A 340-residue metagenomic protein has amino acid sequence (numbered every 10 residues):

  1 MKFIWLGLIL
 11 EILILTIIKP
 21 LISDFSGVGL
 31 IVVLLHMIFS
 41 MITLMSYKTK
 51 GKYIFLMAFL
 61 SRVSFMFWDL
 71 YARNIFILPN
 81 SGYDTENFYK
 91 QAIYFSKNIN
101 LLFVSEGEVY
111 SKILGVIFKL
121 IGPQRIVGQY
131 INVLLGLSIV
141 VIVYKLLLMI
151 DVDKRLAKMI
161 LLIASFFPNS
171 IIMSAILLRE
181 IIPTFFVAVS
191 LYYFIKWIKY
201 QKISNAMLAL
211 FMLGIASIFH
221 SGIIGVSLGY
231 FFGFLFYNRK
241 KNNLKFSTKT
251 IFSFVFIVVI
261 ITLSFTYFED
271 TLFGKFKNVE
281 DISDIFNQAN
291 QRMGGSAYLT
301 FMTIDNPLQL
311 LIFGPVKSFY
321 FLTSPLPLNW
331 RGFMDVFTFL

Functional and structural regions predicted by a protein language model:
T16, G115-V116, I171-I172, Y193 (+1 more regions): Membrane-interface alpha helices of multi-pass inner-membrane proteins
S40, Y130-D151: Transmembrane-helix motifs of polytopic, lipid-linked glycan transferases
Y71-Q91, N100-I113, G122-P123, G314-P315 (+1 more regions): Extracytoplasmic catalytic/substrate-binding loops of multi-pass membrane glycan-assembly enzymes
E108, K112, G122-S138, T338-F339: Loop-to-helix entry region of an early transmembrane alpha helix in multi-pass inner-membrane enzymes
V143-F166: Transmembrane-helix signature of polytopic, membrane-embedded enzymes that assemble or transfer cell-envelope glycans
M149-D151, A188-N205: Membrane-interface transmembrane helices that cradle and orient dolichyl/undecaprenyl
A175-I181: Short acidic/glycine- and proline-prone juxtamembrane loop motifs at membrane-interface regions of multi-pass membrane
S221-L340: Alpha-helical transmembrane segments and terminal signal-anchor/GPI-anchor hydrophobic tails, characterized by long
